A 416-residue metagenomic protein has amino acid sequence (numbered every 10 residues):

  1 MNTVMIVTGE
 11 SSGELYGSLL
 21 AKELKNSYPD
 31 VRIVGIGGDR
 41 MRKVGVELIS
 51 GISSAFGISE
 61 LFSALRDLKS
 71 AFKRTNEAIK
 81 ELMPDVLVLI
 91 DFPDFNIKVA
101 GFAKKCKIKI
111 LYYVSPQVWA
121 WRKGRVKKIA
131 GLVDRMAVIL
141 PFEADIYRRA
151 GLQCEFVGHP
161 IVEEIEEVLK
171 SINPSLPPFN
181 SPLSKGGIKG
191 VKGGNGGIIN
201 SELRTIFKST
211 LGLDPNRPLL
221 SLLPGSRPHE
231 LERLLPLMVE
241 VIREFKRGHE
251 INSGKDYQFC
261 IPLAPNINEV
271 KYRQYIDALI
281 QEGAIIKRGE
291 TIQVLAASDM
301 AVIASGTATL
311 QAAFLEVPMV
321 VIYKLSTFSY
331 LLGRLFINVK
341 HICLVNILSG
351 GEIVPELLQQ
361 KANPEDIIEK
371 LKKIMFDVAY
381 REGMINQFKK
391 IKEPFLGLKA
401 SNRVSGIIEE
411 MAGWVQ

Functional and structural regions predicted by a protein language model:
M1-Q416: Nucleotide-activated sugar donor-binding and catalytic core shared by glycosyltransferases and related lipid-linked
